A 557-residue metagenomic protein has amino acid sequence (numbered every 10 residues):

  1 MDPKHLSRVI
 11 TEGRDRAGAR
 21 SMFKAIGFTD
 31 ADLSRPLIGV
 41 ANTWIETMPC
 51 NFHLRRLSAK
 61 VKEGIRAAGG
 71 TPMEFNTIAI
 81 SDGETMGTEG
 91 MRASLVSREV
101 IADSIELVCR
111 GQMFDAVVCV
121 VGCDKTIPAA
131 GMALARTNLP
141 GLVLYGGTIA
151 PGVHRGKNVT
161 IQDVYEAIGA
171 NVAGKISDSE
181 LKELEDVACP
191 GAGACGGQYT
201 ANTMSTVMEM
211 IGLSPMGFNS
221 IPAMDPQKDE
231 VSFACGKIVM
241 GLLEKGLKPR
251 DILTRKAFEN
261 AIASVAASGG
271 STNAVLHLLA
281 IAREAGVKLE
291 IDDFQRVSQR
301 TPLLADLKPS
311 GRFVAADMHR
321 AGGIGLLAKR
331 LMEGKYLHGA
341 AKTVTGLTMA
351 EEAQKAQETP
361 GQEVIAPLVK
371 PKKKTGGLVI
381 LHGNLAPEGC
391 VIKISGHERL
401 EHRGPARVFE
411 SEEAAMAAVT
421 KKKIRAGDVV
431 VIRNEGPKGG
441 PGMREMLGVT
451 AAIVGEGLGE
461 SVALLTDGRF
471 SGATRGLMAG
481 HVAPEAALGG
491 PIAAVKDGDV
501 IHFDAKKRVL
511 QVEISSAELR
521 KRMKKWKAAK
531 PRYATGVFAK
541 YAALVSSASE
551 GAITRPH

Functional and structural regions predicted by a protein language model:
M1-F52, L57-I78, G83-E84, E89-S94 (+4 more regions): Catalytic or ion-coupling anion/metal-binding cores of large enzyme and transporter domains
I65, S104-V108: Glycine-rich, N-terminal phosphate-binding loop and its surrounding beta-alpha-beta segment
S94-D103: Glycine-rich, highly charged phosphate/nucleotide-binding loops
V108-A130, L142-Y145: A short, small-residue-rich loop immediately preceding and capping a beta-strand
